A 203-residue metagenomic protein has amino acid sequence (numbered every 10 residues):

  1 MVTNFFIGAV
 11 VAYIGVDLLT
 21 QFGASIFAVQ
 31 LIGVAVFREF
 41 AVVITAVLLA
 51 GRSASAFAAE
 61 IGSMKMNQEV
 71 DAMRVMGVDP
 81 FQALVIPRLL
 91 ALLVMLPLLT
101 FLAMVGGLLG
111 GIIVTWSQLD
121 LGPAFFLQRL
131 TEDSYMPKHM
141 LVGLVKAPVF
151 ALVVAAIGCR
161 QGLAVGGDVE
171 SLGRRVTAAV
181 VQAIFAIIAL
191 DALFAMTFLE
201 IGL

Functional and structural regions predicted by a protein language model:
V2-F6, F37, A41-A46, V94-A103 (+2 more regions): Hydrophobic alpha-helical transmembrane segments of multipass membrane transporters and ion channels, focusing on
N4-V16, V42-G51, L93-P123, A195: Hydrophobic alpha-helical segments embedded in or immediately adjacent to the lipid bilayer of multipass inner-membrane
V10-F37, V105-P148, L152, A156-A178 (+1 more regions): Membrane-interfacial helix-loop-helix connectors in multipass membrane proteins
V16-K65: Membrane-embedded translocation segments of transport machinery
E60-I86, V169-L172: Short cytoplasmic-facing helical segments at TM-TM junctions of multi-pass membrane proteins
P80-T100: Start (N-cap) of specific transmembrane helices in multi-pass transporter permeases
A178-G202: Hydrophobic alpha-helical transmembrane segments of integral membrane proteins
